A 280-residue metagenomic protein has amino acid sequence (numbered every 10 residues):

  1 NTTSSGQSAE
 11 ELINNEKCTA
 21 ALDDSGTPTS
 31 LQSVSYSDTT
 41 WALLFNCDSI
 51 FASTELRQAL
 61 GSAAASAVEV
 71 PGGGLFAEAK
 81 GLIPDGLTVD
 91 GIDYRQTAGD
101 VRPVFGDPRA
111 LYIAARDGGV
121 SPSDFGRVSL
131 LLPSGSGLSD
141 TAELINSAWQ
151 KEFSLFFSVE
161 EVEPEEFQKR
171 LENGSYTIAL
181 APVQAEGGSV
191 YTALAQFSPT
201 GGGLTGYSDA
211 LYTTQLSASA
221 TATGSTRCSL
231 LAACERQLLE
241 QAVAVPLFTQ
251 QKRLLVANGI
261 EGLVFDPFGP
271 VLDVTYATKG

Functional and structural regions predicted by a protein language model:
N1, I113-A185: Ligand/substrate-recognition segments at binding pockets and active sites
N1-D48, P71: Extracellular/periplasmic solute-recognition and catalytic clefts
Q7-N15, L43, T54, Q58 (+8 more regions): Solvent-exposed, polar/charged alpha-helical surfaces in well-ordered, non-transmembrane soluble domains, broadly
N15, Y36-D85, G126-S136, G224-A242: Alpha-helical secondary-structure segments
C18-S25, T177-P182, P246: Paired acidic/hydrophobic, glycine-rich loop segments that form the ligand-binding mouth/hinge of periplasmic-binding
G26-P28, S49-F51, S66-E69, F76-E78 (+5 more regions): Solvent-exposed loop/turn segments at secondary-structure junctions within structured extracellular/periplasmic domains
T29-D38, L44-S53, V89-D107, V120-S123 (+3 more regions): Short, solvent-exposed loop/beta-turn-alpha elements that line the ligand-binding surface or hinge of extracytoplasmic
G74-D117, S136-D140: Structural transition elements
